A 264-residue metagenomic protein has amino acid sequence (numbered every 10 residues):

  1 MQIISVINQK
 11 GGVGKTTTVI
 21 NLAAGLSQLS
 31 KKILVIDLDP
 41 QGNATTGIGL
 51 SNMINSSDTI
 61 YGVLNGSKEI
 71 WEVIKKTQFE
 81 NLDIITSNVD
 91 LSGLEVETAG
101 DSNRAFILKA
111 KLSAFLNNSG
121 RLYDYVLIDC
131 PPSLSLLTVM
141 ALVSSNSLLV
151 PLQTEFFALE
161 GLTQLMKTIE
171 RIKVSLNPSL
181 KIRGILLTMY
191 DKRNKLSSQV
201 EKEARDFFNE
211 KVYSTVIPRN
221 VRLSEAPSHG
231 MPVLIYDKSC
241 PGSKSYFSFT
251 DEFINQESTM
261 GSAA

Functional and structural regions predicted by a protein language model:
M1-A264: P-loop NTP-binding core
